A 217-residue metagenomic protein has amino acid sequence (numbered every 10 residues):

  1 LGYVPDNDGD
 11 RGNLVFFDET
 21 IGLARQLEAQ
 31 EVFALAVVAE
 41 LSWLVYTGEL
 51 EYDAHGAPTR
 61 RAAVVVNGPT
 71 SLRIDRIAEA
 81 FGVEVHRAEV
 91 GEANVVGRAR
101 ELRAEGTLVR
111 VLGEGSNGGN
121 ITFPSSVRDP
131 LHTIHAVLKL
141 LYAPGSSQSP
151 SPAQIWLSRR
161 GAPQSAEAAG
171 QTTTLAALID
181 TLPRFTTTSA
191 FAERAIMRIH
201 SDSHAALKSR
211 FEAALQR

Functional and structural regions predicted by a protein language model:
L1, G22-R25, G48-R217: Phosphate-binding and adjacent anionic-ligand microenvironments
L1-N13: N-terminal small/polar loop signature for handling phosphorylated ligands or for N-terminal nucleophile
D6-G9, V32, T59, G115-S116: Short, solvent-exposed loop/turn segments at the edges of secondary structure
D10-V32, I74: Short Gly/Thr/Asp-enriched flexible loops that form oxyanion-binding sites at enzyme active sites
E28-S42: Catalytic or ion-translocation cores adjacent to nucleophile or general acid/base/metal-coordination motifs in diverse
L41, V45, E49: Conserved phosphate-handling catalytic cores of large alpha/beta enzymes
